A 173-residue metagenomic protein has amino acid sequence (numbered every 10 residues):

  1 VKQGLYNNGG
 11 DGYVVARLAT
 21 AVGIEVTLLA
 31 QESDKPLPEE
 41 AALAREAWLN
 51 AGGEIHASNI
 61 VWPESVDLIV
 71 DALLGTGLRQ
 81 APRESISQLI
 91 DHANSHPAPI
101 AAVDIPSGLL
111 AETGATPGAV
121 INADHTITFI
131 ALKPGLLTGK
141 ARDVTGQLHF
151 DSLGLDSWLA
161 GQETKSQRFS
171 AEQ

Functional and structural regions predicted by a protein language model:
K2-I69, L74, R79-E84: A cross-family phosphate/adenosyl-ligand binding-site feature
V66-Q173: YjeF_N-associated NAD(P)HX repair module
